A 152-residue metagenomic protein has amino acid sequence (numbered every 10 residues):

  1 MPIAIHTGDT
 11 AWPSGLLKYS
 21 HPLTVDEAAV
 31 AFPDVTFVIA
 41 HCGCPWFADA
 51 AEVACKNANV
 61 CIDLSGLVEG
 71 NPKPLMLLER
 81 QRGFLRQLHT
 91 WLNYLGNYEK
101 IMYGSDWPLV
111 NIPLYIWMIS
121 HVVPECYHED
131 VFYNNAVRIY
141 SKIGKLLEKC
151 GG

Functional and structural regions predicted by a protein language model:
M1-M102: Catalytic pocket-lining loop regions of alpha/beta-barrel enzymes, especially the amidohydrolase/enolase/GH5 lineages
L67-E69, W107-V110: Short Gly/Pro-enriched loop/turn and capping motifs at secondary-structure junctions
H89-T90, Y94-M102, P108-G152: Mid-to-C-terminal alpha-helical segments outside catalytic/metal-binding sites
